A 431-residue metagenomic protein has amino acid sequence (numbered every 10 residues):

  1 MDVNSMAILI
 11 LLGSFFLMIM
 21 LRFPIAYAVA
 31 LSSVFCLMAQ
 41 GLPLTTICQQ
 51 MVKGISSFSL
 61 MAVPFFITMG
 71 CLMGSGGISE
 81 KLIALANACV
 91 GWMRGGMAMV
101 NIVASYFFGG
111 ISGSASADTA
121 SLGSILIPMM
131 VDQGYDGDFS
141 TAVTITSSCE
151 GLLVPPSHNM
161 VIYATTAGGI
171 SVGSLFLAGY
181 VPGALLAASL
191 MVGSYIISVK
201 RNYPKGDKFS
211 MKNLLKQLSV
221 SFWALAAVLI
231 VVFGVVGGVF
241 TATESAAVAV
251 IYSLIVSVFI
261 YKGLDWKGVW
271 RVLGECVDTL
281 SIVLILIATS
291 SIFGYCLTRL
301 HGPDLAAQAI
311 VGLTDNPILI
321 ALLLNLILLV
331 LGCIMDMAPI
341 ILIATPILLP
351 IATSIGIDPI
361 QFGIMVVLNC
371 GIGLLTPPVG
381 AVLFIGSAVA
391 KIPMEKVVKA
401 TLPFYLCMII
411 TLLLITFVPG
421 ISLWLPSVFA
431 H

Functional and structural regions predicted by a protein language model:
M1-H431: Alpha-helical transmembrane segments of multi-pass membrane transport proteins
